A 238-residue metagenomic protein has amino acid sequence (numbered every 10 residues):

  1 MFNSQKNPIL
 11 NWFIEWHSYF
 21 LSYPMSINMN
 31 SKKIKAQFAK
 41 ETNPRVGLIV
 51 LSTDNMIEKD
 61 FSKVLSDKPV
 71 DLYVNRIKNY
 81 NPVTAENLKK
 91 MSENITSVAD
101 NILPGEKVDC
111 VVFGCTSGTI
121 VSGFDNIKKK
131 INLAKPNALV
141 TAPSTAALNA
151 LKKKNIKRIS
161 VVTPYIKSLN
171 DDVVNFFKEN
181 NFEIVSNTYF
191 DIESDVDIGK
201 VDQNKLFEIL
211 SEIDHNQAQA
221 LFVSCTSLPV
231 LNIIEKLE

Functional and structural regions predicted by a protein language model:
K6-N7, N11: Polybasic, lysine-rich low-complexity intrinsically disordered segments
S26-S97, V162-D202: N-terminal glycine-rich anion-binding loop in soluble enzyme alpha/beta folds
S92-E106, K205-A218: Short, well-structured alpha-helical segments in soluble
L103-T141: Glycine/small-residue-rich loop that forms an oxyanion/phosphate-binding "nest" at active or ligand-binding sites
V108-G114, S160-V162, A218-T226: Periplasmic-binding protein-like
K128-E179: Hydrophobic, well-structured mid-protein blocks that either form specific transmembrane helices
E208-E238: Hydrophobic alpha-helical
